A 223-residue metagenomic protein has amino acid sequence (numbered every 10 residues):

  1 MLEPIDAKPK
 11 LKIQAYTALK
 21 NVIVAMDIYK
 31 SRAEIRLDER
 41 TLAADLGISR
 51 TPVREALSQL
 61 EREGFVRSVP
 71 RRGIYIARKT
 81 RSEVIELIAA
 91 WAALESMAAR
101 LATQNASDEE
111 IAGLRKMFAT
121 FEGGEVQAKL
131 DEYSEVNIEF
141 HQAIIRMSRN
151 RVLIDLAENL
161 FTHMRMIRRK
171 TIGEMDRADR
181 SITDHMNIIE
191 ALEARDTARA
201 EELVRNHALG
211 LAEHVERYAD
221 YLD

Functional and structural regions predicted by a protein language model:
M1-I5, T197-D223: C-terminal effector-binding regulatory domain of bacterial HTH transcription factors
M1-R100, Q104, D220-D223: Short linear motifs at protein or domain termini
T80, K129, R195-D196: Acidic/polar helix N-cap motif
I85-A92, E193, E201, R205: Short amphipathic alpha-helical segments with heptad-repeat character
N105-R169, T183-E190, R199-G210: Conserved amphipathic alpha-helical segments that form helical-bundle/coiled-coil interaction surfaces
A112, D176-D179: Short helix-capping and inter-helix turn/linker motifs at the boundaries of alpha-helical repeat units
R165-R168, I172-M175, A212-A219: Short amphipathic alpha-helical interaction/hinge segments
